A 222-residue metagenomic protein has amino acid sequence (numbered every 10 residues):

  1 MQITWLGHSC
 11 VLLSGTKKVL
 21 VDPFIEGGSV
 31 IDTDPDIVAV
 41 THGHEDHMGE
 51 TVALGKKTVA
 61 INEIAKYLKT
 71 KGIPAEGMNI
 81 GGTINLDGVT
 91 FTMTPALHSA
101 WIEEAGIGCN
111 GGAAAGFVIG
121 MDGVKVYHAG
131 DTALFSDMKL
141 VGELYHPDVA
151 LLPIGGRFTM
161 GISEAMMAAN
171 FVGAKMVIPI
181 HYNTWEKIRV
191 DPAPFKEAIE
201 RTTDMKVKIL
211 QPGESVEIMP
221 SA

Functional and structural regions predicted by a protein language model:
M1-T33, G77-E143, P212-A222: Core dinuclear metal-dependent hydrolase active-site scaffold
T4, K69-T83, M166, N170-A222: Binuclear metal-ion centers of metallo-dependent hydrolases, dominated by the metallo-beta-lactamase
L12, A53, Y67, A198-R201: Alpha-helical scaffold elements within enzyme catalytic domains, especially in hydrolases
L20-D22, P35-H44, T58-I61, Y127-T132 (+3 more regions): Active-site neighborhood of phospho(di)ester-bond hydrolases with catalytic His/Asp-centered motifs
I25-E76, L144-L151: Active-site metal-binding motif and surrounding structural segment of the metallo-beta-lactamase
G27-G28, H44-G49, A65-L68, G82-N85 (+5 more regions): Active-site environment of divalent metal-dependent phosphoester hydrolases
D34-P35, V52-G55, I73-P74, G106-I107 (+4 more regions): Short, glycine/charged-enriched secondary-structure capping and boundary segments
A115-K175, I180-R189: Metallo-beta-lactamase
